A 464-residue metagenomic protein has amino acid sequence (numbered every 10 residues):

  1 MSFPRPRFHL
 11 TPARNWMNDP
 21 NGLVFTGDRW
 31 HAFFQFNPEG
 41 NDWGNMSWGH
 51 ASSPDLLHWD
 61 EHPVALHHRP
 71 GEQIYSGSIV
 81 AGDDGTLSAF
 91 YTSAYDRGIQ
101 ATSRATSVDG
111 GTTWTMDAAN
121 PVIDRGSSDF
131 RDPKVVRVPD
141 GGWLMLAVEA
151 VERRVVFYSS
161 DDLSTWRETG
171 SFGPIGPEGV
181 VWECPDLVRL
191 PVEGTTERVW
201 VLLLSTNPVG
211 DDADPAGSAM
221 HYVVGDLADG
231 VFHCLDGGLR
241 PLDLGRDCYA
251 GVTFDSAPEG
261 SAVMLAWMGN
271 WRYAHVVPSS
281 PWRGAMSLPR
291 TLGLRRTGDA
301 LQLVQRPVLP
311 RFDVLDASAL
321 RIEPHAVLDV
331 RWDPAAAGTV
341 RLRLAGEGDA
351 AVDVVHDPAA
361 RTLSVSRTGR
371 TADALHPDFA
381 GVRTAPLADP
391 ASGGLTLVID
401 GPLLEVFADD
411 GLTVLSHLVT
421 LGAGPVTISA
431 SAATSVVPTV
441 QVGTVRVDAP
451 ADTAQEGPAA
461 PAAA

Functional and structural regions predicted by a protein language model:
M1-D132, R137-W182, P191-L244, E259 (+5 more regions): Beta-rich carbohydrate-recognition and catalytic domains
G194-T195, V224-A464: Beta-rich accessory regions
